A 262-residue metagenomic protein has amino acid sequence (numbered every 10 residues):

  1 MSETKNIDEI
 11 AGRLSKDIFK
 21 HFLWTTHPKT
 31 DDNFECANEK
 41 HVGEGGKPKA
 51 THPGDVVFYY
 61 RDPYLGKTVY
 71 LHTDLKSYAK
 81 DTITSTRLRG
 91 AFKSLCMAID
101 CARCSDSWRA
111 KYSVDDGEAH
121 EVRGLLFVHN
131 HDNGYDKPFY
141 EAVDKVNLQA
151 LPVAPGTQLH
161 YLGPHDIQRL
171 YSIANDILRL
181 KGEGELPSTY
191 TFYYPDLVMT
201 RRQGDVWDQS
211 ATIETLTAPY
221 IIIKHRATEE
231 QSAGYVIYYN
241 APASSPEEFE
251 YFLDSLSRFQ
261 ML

Functional and structural regions predicted by a protein language model:
M1-G54, F58-L262: Intrinsically disordered, low-complexity Ser/Thr/Pro/Gly-rich regulatory segments
